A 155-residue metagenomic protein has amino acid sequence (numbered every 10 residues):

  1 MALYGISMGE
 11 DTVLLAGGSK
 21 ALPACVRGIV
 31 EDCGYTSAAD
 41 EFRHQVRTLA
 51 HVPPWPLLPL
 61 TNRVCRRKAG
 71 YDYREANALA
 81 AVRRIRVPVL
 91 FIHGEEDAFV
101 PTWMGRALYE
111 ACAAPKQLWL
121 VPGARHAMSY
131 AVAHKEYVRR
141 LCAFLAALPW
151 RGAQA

Functional and structural regions predicted by a protein language model:
M1-S7: Alpha/beta-hydrolase fold nucleophile elbow
Y4, E31-C33, V121: Alpha/beta-hydrolase-fold catalytic nucleophile elbow
L15-R74, A80: Hydrolase active-site cap/lid region
A78, V87, P101-E110: Short alpha-helix in the alpha/beta-hydrolase fold that links the catalytic acid
R84-R86, F91-H93, D97: Short beta-strand/loop motif that positions the catalytic acidic residue of the alpha/beta-hydrolase fold
E95-V100, A127-M128: Acidic catalytic loop of the alpha/beta-hydrolase fold
Y109-A127: Catalytic histidine neighborhood in serine/cysteine hydrolases with alpha/beta-hydrolase-type architecture
A124-V138: Catalytic histidine-centered segment of alpha/beta-hydrolase-like enzymes
